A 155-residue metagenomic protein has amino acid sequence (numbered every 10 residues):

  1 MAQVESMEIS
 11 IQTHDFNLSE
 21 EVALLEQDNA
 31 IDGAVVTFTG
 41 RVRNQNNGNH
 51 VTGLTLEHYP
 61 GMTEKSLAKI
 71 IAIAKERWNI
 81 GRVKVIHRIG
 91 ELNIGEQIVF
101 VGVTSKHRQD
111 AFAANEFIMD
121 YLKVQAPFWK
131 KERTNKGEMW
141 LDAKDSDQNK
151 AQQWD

Functional and structural regions predicted by a protein language model:
M1-Q97, A113-E116, D120-D155: N-terminal, polar/charged subdomain of small-to-medium soluble alpha/beta proteins
V99-S105: Short glycine-rich or small-residue beta-strand-to-loop segments that form or flank ligand, phosphate, metal/Fe-S
